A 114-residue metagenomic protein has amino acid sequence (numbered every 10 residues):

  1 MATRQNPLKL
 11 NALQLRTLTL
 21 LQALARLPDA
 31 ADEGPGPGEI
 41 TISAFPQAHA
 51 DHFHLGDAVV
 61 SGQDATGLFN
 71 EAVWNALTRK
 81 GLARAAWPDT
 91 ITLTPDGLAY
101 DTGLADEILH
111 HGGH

Functional and structural regions predicted by a protein language model:
A2-A65: Short, amphipathic alpha-helical interface elements at domain boundaries that mediate macromolecular binding
T3, R79, L98-H114: Short, amphipathic alpha-helical interaction segments positioned at domain boundaries
P28, G81-R84, L104: Amphipathic alpha-helical interaction segments
P35-E39, P95, H114: Residue-level signal for alpha-helical context at structural boundaries
D57-V60, A65-F69, T102-G103, H110-H111: Short linear motifs at secondary-structure transitions and domain/linker junctions
S61-K80, A85-W87: Short amphipathic alpha-helical interaction segments
D89-T94: Minor-groove-contacting beta-hairpin "wing" of winged helix-turn-helix DNA-binding domains
